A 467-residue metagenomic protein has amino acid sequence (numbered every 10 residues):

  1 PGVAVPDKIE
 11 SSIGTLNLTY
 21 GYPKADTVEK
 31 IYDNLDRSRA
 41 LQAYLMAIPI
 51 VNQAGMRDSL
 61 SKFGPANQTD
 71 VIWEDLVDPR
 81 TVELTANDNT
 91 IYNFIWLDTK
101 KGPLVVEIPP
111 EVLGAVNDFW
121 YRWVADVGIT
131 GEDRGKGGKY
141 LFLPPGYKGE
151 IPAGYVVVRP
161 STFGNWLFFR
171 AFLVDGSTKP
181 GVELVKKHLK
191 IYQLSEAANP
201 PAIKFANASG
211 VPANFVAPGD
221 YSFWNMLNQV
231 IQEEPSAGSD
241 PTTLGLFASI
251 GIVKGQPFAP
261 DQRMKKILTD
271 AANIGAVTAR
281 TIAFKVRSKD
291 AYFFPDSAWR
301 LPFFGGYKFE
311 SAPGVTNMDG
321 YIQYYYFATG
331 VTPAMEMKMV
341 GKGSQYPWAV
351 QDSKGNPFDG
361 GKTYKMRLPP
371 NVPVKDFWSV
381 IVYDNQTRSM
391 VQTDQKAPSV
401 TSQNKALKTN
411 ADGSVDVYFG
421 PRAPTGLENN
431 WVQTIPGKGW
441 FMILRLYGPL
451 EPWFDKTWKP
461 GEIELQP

Functional and structural regions predicted by a protein language model:
P1-P467: A compositional/structural signature for long, glycine/proline-rich flexible linkers and loops on extracytoplasmic
